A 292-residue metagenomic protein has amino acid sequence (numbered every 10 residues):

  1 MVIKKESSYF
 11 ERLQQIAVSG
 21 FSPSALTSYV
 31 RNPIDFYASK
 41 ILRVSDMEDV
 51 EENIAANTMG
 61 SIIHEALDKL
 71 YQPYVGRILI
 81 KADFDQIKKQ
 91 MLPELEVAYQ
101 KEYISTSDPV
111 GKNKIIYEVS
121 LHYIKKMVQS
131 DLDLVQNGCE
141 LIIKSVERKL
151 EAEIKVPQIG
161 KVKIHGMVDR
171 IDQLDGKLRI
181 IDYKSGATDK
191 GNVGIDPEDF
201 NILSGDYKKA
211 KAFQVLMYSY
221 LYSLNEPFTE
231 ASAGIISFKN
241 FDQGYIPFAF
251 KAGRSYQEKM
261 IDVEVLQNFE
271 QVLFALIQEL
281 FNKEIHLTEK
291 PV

Functional and structural regions predicted by a protein language model:
M1-V292: RecB-family 4Fe-4S metal-dependent nuclease core
